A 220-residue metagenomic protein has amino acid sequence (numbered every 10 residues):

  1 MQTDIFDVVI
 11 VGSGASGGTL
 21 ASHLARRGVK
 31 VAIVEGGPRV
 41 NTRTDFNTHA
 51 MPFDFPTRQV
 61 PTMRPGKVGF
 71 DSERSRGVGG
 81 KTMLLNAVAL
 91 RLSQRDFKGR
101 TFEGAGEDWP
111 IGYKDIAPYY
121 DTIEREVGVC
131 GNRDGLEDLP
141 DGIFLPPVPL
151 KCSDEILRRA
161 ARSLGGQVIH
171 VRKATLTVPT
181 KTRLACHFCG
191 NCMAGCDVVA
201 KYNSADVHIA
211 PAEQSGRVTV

Functional and structural regions predicted by a protein language model:
M1-K114, P118-D121: N-terminal glycine-rich phosphate/pyrophosphate-binding loop and immediately adjacent elements
V11, I33-V34, I169-V171, V220: General beta-strand structural signal in soluble alpha/beta enzymes
F102-T219: Conserved redox-cofactor binding core of oxidoreductases
